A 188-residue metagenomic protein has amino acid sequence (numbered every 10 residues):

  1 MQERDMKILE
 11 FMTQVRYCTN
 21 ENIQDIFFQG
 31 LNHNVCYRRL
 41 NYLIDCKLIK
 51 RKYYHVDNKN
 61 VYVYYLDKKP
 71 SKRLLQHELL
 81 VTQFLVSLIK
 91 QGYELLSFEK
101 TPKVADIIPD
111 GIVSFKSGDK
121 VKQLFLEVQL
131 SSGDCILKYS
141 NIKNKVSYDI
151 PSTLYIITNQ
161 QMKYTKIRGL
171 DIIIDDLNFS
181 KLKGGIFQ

Functional and structural regions predicted by a protein language model:
M1-K69: Nuclease-adjacent, charged terminal/linker segments that flank catalytic cores
D25, D67-R73, F125-L130: Surface-exposed cleft-lining segments at the edges of enzyme active sites
L66-K90: Short, amphipathic alpha-helical interaction segments positioned at domain boundaries
L75, S131-I142: Active-site-adjacent loop/helix micro-motif of nuclease/hydrolase catalytic cores
S87-F125, L130-D134: Active-site metal-binding core of divalent-cation-utilizing nuclease and nuclease-like domains
K120-L126, I150-I157, D171: Hydrophobic beta-strand segments of well-ordered beta-sheets in folded domains
K143-D149: Acidic (Asp/Glu)-rich catalytic clusters
Q160-Q188: Domain-level recognition of nuclease-like catalytic cores that cleave nucleotide substrates
